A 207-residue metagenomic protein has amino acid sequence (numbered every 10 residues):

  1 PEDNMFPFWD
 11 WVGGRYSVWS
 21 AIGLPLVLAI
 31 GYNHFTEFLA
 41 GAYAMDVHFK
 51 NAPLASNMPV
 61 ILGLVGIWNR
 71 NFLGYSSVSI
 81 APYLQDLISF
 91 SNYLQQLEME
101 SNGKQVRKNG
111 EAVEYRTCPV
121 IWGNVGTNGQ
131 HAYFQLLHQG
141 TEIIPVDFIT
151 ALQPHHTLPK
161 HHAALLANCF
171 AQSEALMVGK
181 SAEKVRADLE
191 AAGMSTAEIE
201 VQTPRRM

Functional and structural regions predicted by a protein language model:
P1-P159, G179: Active-site phosphate/pyrophosphate-binding segments
T157-P204: Acidic, Ser/Thr-rich peripheral helices and adjacent loops at domain boundaries
